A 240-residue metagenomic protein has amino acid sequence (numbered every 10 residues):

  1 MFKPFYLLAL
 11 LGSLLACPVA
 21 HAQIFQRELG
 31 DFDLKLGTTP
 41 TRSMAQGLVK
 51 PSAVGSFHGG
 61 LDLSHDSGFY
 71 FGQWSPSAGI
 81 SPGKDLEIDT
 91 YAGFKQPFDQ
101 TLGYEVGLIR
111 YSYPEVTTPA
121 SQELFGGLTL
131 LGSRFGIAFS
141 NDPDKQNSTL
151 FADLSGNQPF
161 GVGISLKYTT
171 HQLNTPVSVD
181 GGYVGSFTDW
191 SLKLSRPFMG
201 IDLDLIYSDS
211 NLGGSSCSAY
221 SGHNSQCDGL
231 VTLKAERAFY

Functional and structural regions predicted by a protein language model:
M1-D31, F239-Y240: Cleavable N-terminal export/targeting peptides
H21-A78: Short glycine/proline- and aromatic-enriched beta-strand/turn motifs that initiate or cap beta-hairpins
F32-L34, S67-Q73, Q100-V106, G132-I137 (+2 more regions): Repeated loop/turn-to-beta-strand initiation elements of outer-membrane beta-barrel proteins
G37-T41, W74-A78, K95, I109-Y113 (+4 more regions): Outer-membrane beta-barrel pore domains and translocons
Q46-G55, A78-E87, Y111-S121, F139-L150 (+2 more regions): Solvent-exposed loop/turn segments connecting transmembrane beta-strands in outer-membrane beta-barrel proteins
L61-H65, F94-Q96, L128-L130, I137 (+3 more regions): Residue-level signature of outer-membrane beta-barrel architecture
P119-G185: Detector for outer-membrane/organellar transmembrane beta-barrel domains, recognizing the amphipathic beta-strand
L131, L192-G200, S225-Y240: Outer-membrane beta-barrel "beta-signal"
